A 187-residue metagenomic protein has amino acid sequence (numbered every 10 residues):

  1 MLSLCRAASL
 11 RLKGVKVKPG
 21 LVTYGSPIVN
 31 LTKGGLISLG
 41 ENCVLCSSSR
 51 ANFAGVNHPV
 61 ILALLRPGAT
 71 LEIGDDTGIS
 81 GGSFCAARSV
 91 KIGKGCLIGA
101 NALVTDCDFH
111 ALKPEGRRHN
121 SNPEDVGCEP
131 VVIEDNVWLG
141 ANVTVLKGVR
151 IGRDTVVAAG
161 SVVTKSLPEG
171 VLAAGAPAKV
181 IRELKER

Functional and structural regions predicted by a protein language model:
M1-F109, E134-N136, V143-V145, R153 (+2 more regions): Domain-scale signature associated with acetyltransferase and cell-envelope carbohydrate enzymes
N57, P114, A173-A174: Residue-level signal for alpha-helical context at structural boundaries
I61-P67, H119-V131: A short acidic, glycine-rich active-site loop that binds or catalyzes chemistry on phosphate/adenosine moieties
C107-S121: Acceptor-binding helix/loop patch of EC 2.4 sugar-transfer enzymes, predominantly nucleotide-sugar-dependent
D125-V149, R153-D154, A159: Charge-rich, low-complexity terminal tails
G148-A174, A178: C-terminal/domain-terminus segments
